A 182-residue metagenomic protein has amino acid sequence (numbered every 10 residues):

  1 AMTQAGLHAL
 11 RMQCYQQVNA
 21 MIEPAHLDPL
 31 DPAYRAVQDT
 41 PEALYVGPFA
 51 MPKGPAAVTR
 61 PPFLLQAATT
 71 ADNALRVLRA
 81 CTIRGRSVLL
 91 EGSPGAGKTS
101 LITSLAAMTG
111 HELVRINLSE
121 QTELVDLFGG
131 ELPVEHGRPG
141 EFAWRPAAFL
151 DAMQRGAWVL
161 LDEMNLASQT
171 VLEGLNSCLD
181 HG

Functional and structural regions predicted by a protein language model:
A1, H8-G182: AAA+ P-loop NTPase catalytic core and its hallmark functional loops
